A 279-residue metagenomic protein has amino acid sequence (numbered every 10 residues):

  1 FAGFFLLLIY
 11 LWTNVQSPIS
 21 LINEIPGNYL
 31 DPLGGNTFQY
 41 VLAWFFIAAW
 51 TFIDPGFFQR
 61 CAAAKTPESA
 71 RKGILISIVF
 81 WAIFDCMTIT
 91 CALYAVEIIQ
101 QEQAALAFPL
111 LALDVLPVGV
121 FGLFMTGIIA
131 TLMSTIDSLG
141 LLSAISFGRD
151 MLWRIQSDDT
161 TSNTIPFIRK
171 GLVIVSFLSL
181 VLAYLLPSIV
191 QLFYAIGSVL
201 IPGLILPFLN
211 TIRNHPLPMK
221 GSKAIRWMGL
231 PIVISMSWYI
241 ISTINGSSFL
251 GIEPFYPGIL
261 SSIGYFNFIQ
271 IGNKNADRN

Functional and structural regions predicted by a protein language model:
F1-N279: Membrane-embedded helix-loop-helix hairpins and adjacent transmembrane boundary segments in multi-pass transporters
